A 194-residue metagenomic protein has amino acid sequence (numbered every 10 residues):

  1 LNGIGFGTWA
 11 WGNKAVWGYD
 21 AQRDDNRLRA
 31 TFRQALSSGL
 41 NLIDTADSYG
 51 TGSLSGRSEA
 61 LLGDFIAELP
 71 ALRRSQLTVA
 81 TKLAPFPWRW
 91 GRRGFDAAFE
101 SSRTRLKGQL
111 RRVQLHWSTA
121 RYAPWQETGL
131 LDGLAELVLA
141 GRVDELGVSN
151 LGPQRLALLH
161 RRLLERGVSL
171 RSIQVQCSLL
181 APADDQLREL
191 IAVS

Functional and structural regions predicted by a protein language model:
L1-L77, G133, L139: N-terminal binding-site loop/beta-alpha segment at the start of enzyme catalytic domains that lines or forms
F6, A35, I43, L62 (+5 more regions): Conserved, mostly hydrophobic/aromatic
A10, D47-Y49, L83-P87, Q114-T119 (+2 more regions): Active-site-proximal loop/turn and secondary-structure-junction residues that shape catalytic pockets, frequently
G12-N26, L83-R93, S118-W125: Active-site mouth loops of central-metabolism enzymes
A21-A35, G91-R105, E127-G129, Q154-H160 (+1 more regions): Short, acidic/polar
S37, G63-T78, E100-G108, A135-V138 (+2 more regions): Acidic (Asp/Glu)-rich catalytic clusters
R105-P124: Active-site groove signature of glycoside hydrolases
S118-S194: Beta/alpha (TIM)-barrel catalytic core signal, keyed to glycine-rich beta->alpha loops juxtaposed to Asp/Glu that bind
